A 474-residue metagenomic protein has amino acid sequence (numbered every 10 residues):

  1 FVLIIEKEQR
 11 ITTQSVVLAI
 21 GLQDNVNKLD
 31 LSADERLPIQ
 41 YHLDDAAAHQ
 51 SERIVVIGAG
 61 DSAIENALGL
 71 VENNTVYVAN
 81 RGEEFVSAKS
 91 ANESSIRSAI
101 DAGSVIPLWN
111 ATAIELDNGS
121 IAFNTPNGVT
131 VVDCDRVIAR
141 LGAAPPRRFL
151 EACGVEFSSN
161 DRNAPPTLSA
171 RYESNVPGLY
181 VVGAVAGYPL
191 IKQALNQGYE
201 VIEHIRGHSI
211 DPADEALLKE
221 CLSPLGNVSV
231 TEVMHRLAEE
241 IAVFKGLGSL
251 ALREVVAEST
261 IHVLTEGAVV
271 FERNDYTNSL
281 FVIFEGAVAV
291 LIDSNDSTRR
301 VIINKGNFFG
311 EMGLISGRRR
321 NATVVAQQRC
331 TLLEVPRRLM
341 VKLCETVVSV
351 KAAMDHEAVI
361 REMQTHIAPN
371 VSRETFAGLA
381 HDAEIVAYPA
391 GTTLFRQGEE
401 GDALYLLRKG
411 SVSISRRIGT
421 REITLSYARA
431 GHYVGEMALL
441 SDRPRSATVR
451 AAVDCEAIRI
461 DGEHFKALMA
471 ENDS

Functional and structural regions predicted by a protein language model:
F1, I5, I11, V71-S159 (+2 more regions): A Rossmann-like FAD-binding core segment of flavoenzymes
F1-E52, F123-V129, D133-C153, F157-P177 (+2 more regions): FAD-binding core/adjacent interface of flavoenzyme oxidoreductases
R10, P38, R53, S120 (+5 more regions): Structural motif
V17, V55, Y77-A79, L108 (+4 more regions): Hydrophobic/aromatic beta-strand patches that form the interior of the parallel beta-sheet core in alpha/beta enzyme
P38, T75, S104-I106, E156 (+3 more regions): Conserved beta-strand segments of alpha/beta enzyme cores
H42-F85, G128, F149, A170-D214: Rossmann-like dinucleotide/flavin-binding elements
S104-I106, L179, S259: Short, conserved active-site loop motifs that form the nucleotide-linked donor/cofactor pocket
Y188-L190, I202-S474: Cytosolic regulatory regions built on CNB/CRP/Popeye-like sensor folds
